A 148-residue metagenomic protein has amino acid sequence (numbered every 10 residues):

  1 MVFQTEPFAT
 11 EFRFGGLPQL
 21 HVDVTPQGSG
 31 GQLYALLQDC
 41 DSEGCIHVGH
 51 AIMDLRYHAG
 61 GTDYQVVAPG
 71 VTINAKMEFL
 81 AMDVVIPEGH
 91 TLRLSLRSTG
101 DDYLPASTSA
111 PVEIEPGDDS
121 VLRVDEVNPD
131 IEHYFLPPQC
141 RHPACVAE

Functional and structural regions predicted by a protein language model:
M1-E148: Glycine/threonine-rich phosphate-binding loop and adjacent beta-strand/alpha-helix elements that clamp
